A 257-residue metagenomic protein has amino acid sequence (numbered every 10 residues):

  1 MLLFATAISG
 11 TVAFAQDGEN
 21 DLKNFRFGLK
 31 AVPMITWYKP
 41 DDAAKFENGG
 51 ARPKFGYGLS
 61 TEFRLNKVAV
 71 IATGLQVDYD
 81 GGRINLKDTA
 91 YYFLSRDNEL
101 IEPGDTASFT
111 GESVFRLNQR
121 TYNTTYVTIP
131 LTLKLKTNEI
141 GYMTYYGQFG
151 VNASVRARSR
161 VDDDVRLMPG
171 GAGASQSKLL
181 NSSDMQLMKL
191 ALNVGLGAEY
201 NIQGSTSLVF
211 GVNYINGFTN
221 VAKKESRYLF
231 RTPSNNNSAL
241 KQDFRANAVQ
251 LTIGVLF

Functional and structural regions predicted by a protein language model:
A15-S60, G254-L256: Short glycine/proline- and aromatic-enriched beta-strand/turn motifs that initiate or cap beta-hairpins
K23-F25, A51-F55, N123-V127, M143 (+2 more regions): Residues that define the transmembrane beta-barrel architecture of outer-membrane proteins
L29-P33, Y57-L65, L75-V77, I129-L135 (+4 more regions): Residues on the lipid-exposed face of transmembrane beta-strands in outer-membrane beta-barrel proteins
M34-Y38, D78-I84, N152-R158, I215-V221: Structural signature of outer-membrane beta-barrel domains
A44-N48, D88-D97, D162-G171, E225-P233: Flexible, surface-exposed loop regions and adjacent strand-edge segments of Gram-negative outer-membrane beta-barrel
F46-T106: Glycine- and aromatic-enriched membrane insertion/assembly motifs of diderm outer-membrane and organelle channel
V68-I71, G141-M143, T206-L208: Repeated loop/turn-to-beta-strand initiation elements of outer-membrane beta-barrel proteins
K189, V194, E199-F257: Predominantly the C-terminal beta-signal and adjacent terminal strand-loop region of outer-membrane beta-barrel
